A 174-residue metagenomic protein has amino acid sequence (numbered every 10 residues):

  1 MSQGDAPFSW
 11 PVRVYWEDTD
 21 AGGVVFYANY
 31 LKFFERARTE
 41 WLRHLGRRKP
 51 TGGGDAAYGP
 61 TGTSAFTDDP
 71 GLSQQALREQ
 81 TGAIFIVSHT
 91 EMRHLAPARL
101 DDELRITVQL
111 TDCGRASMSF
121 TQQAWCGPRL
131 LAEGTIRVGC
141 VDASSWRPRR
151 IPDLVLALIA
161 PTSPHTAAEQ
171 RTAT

Functional and structural regions predicted by a protein language model:
M1-R47, S64-F66: Catalytic strand-loop segment that frames the active site of acyl-thioester-processing enzymes
S2, S64, H94-L100, T111-T174: HotDog/MaoC-like acyl-thioester-processing domains
G4-F8, V12, W16, L72 (+2 more regions): Membrane-targeting and insertion segments and their boundary/processing signals
P7-W10, A57-P60, D68-G71, G82-I84 (+2 more regions): OB-fold and OB-like single-stranded nucleic-acid-recognition modules and their adjacent interaction interfaces
V12, G22, S73, T81 (+2 more regions): Glycine-rich, flexible loop/turn motifs
V12-V14, V24-V25, A83-V87, V141: Hydrophobic aliphatic residue packing
W41-M118, L131-E133, G139: Hydrophobic beta-strand-centered segment that forms part of the acyl-chain substrate-binding groove
